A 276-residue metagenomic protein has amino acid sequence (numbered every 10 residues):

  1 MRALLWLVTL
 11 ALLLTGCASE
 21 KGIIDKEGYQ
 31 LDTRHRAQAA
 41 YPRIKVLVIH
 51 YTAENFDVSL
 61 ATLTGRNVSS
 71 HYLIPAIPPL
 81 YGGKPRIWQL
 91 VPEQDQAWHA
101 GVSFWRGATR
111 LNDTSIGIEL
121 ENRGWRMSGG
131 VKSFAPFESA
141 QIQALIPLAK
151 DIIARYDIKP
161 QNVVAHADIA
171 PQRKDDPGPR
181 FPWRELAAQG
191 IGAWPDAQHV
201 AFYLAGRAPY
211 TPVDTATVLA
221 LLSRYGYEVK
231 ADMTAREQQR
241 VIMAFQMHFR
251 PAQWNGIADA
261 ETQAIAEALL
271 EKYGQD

Functional and structural regions predicted by a protein language model:
R2-L7: Sec-dependent signal peptide recognition, specifically the positively charged N-region followed immediately by
L14-G16: C-terminal motif of bacterial Sec signal peptides marking the signal peptidase cleavage site
S19-E20, I142, I146-Y156, R173-D276: Cell-envelope/ECM-targeting effectors and their regulatory/trafficking segments
E20-K159: Active-site-adjacent loop/helix surface patches within enzyme catalytic domains that shape the substrate-binding cleft
W125-M127, P171-K174: Short, well-ordered, mixed-charge alpha-helical segments that flank or form enzyme active sites
I158-R173: Acidic/histidine-rich, metal-coordinating catalytic segments
